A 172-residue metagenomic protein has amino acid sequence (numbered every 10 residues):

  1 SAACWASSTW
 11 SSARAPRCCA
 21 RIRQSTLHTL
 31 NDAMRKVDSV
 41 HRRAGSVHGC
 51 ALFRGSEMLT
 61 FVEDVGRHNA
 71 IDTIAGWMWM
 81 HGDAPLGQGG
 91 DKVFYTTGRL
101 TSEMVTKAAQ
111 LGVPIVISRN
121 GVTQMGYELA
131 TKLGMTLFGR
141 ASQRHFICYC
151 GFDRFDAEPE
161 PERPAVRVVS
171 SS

Functional and structural regions predicted by a protein language model:
S1-G49, F53-R54, T60-F61: Intrinsically disordered, low-complexity regions enriched in acidic/Ser/Thr/Pro/Gln residues
E57-D64, N69: Glycine-rich, small/polar surface segments that engage phosphate groups of diverse ligands
R67-R163: Feature captures the catalytic cores and cofactor-binding loops of soluble hydro-lyases/lyases that act on carboxylate
R140-A141, R167-V168, S172: Phosphate/diphosphate-binding loops
